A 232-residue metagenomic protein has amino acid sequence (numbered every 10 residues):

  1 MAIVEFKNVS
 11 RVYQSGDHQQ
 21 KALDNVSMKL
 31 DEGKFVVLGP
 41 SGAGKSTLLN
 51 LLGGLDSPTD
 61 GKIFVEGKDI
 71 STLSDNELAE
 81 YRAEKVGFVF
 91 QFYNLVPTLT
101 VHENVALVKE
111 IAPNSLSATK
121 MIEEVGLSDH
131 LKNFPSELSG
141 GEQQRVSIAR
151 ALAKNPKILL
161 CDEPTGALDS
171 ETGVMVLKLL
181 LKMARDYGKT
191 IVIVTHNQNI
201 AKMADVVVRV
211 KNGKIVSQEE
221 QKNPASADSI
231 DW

Functional and structural regions predicted by a protein language model:
I3-V210: ABC family nucleotide-binding domain
K214-W232: Conserved beta-strand-loop-alpha-helix hinge in the C-terminal portion of ABC ATPase nucleotide-binding domains
